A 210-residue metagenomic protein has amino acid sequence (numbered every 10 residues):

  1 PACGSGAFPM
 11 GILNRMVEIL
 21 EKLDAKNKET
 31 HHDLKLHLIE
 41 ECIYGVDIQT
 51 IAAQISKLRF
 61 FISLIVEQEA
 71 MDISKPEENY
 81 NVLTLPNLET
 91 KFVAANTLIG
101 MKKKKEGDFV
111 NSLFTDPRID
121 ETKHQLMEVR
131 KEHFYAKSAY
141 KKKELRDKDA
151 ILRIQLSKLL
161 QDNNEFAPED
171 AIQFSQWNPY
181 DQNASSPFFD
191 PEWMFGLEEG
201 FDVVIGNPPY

Functional and structural regions predicted by a protein language model:
P1-Y210: SAM-dependent methyltransferase catalytic region
